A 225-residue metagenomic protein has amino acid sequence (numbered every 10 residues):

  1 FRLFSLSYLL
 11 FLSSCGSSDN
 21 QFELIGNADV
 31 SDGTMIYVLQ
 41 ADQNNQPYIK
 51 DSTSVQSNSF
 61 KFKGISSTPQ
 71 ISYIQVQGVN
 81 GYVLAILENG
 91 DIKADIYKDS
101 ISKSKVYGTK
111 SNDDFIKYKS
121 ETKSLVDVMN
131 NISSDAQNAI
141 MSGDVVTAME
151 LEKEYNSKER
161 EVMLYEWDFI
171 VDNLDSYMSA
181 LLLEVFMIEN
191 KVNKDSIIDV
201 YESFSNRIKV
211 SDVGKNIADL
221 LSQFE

Functional and structural regions predicted by a protein language model:
F1-S13: Sec-dependent bacterial lipoprotein signal peptides
F4, P47, F186: Generic anion/oxyanion-binding catalytic loop in active/binding sites
C15-S157, V162-L164: A non-transmembrane, solvent-exposed segment enriched in polar/low-complexity residues
N130, S134-Q137, M141, W167 (+4 more regions): Sec-exported extracytoplasmic/periplasmic mature domains
N156-L174, V192-S196: Amphipathic alpha-helical coiled-coil segments
V171, M178-E225: Charged, long alpha-helical assembly modules
